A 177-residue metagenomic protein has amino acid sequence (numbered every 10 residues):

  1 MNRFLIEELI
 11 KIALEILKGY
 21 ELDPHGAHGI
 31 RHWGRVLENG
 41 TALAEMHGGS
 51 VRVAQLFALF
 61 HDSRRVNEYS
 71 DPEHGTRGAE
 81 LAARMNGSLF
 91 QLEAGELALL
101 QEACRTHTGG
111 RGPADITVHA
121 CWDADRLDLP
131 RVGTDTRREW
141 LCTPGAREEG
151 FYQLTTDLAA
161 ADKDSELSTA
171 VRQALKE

Functional and structural regions predicted by a protein language model:
M1-L5, E21-G49, F60, S88 (+1 more regions): Divalent metal-dependent phosphate-bond-processing catalytic cores, especially two-metal-ion Mg2+/Mn2+ enzymes that act
E8-L9: Alpha-helical transmembrane segments
I12-D23: Generic N-terminal amphipathic, Lys/Arg-enriched alpha-helix
G26, E68-P72, F90: Short gly/ser-rich anion-binding loops that grip negatively charged ligand groups
I30-G34, T76, A98: An alpha-helix initiation/capping motif
V36-G40, E73-L89: An active-site-proximal "capping" alpha-helix that borders the catalytic cofactor pocket
G48-L56, F90-C104, T117: Acidic/histidine metal-binding catalytic segments
V51-Y69, H74, G78, Q101-T108 (+1 more regions): His-Asp-centered metal-binding catalytic motifs of divalent-metal-dependent phosphohydrolases/nucleases
